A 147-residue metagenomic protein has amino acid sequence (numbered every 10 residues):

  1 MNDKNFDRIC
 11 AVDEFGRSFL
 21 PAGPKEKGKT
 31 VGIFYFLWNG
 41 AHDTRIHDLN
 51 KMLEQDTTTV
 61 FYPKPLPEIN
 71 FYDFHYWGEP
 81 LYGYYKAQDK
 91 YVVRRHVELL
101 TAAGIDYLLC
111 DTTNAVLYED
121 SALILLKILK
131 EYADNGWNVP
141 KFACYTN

Functional and structural regions predicted by a protein language model:
M1-N147: Glycan-processing catalytic domains of CAZymes
